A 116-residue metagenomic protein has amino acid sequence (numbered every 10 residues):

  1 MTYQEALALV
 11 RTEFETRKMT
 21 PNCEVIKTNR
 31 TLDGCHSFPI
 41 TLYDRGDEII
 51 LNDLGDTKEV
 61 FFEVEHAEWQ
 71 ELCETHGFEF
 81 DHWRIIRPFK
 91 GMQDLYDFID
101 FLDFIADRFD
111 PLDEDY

Functional and structural regions predicted by a protein language model:
M1-I49: N-terminal ordered "arm"
A6, V10, F14, I40 (+3 more regions): Extended hydrophobic/Leu-rich segments
V10, E59, R108-L112: Generic ordered-secondary-structure signal
T20, H36, F61, L112-D115: Generic marker of "main functional regions" within proteins
S37-R87: Intrinsically disordered, low-complexity regulatory segments enriched in Ser/Thr/Pro and charged residues
E79-Y116: Solvent-exposed, charged helical/coil patches that constitute nucleic-acid or partner-interaction surfaces
